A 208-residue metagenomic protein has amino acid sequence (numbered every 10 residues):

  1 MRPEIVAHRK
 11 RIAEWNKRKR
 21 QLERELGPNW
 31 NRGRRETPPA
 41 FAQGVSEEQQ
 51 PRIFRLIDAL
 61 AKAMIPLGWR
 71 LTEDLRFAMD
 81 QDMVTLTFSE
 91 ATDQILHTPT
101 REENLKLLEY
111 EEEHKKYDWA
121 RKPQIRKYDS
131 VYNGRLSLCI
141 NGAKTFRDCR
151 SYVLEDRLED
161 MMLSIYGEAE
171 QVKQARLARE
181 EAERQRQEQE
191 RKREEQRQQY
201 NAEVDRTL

Functional and structural regions predicted by a protein language model:
M1-L208: Long, charge-dense low-complexity segments
